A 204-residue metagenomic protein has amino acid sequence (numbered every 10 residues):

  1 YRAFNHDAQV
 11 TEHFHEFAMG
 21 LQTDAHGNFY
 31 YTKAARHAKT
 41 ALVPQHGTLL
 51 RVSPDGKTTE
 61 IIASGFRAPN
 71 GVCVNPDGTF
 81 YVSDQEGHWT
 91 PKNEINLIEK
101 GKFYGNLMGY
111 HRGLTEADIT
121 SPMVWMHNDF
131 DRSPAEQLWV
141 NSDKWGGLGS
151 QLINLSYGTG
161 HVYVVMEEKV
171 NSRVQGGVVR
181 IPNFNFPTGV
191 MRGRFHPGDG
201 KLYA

Functional and structural regions predicted by a protein language model:
Y1-A204: Beta-propeller domains with acidic blade repeats across secreted/periplasmic ectodomains and cytosolic WD/CNH propellers
